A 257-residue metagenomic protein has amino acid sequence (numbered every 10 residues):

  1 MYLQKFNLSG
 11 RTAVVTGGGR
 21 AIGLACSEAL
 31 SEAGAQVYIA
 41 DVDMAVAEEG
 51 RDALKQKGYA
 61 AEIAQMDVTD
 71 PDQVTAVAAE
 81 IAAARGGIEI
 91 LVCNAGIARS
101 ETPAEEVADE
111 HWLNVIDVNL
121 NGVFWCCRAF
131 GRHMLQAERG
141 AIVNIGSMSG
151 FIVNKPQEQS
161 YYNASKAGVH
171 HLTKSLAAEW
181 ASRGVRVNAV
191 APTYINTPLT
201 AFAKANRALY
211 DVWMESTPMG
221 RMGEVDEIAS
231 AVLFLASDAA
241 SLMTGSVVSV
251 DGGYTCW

Functional and structural regions predicted by a protein language model:
M1-K5, A98-E101, V232-L233, T244-W257: Short C-terminal tail/terminal secondary-structure segment of NAD(P)H-dependent dehydrogenase/reductase domains
M44-A45, A64-A76, D109, D226-E227: The beta1-alpha1 cofactor-binding region of Rossmann-like NAD(H)/NADP(H)-dependent oxidoreductases
T102-A104, A108-I116, W213: Substrate-binding pocket helix/loop in short-chain dehydrogenase/reductase
C127, S165, T173: Active-site helix of classical SDR
R132, A178-S182, S241: Alpha-helical segment proximal to the catalytic Tyr-Lys
S147: Residue(s) in the substrate-gating loop at a strand-loop-helix junction that position the organic substrate next
T217-I228, A239: A conserved structural motif in NAD(P)-dependent oxidoreductases
